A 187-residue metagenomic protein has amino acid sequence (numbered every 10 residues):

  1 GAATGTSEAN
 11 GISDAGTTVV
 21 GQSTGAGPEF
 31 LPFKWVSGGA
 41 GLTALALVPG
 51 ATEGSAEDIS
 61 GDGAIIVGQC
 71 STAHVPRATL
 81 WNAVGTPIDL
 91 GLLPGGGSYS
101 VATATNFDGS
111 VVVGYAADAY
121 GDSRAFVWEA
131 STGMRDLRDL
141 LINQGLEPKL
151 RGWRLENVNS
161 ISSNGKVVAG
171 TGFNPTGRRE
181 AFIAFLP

Functional and structural regions predicted by a protein language model:
G1-P187: Conserved "turn/edge" positions that cap or connect secondary-structure elements within repeat/scaffolded domains
